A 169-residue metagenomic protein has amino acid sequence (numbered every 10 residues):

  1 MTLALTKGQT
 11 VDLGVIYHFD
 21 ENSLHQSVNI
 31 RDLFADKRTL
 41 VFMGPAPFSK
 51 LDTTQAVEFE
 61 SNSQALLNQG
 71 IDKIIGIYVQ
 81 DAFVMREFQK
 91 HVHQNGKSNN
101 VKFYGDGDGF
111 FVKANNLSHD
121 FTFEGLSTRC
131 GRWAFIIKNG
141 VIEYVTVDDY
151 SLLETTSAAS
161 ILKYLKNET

Functional and structural regions predicted by a protein language model:
M1-T169: Chalcogenol-based redox active-site neighborhoods
